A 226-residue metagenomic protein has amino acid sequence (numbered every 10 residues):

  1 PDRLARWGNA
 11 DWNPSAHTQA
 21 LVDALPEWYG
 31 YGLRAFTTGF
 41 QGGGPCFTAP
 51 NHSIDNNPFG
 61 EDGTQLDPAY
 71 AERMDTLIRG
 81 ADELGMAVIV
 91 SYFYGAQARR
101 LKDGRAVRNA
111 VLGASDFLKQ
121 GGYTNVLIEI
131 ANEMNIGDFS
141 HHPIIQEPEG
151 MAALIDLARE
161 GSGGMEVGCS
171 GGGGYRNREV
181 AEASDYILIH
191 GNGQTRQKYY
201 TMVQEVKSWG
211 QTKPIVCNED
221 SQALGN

Functional and structural regions predicted by a protein language model:
P1-A87: Active-site-adjacent substrate/metal-binding segments within catalytic domains of carbohydrate-active enzymes
R3-H17, S53-A71, Y94-A106, A131-Q146 (+2 more regions): The substrate-binding groove and active-site-proximal loops of carbohydrate-active enzymes, especially glycoside
T18-L21, D67-M74, V107-V111, E147 (+2 more regions): Aromatic/hydrophobic pocket-lining residues that form the small-molecule binding cavity in soluble enzyme cores
G30, E83, Q120-G122, V180-A181: Alpha-helix termination/capping residues and helix-transition junctions
R34-T37, I89, L127-E129, L188: Conserved beta-strand positions in the central sheet of alpha/beta enzyme cores
F36-C46, Y92-A96, A131-M134, G171-G173: Short, solvent-exposed turn/loop segments enriched in Gly/Ser/Thr/Pro and often Arg
L66-R99, A106, L112-L118, I128: Substrate-binding cleft of carbohydrate-active enzyme catalytic domains
N109-S115, G122-N226: Extracellular glycoside hydrolase catalytic/binding regions
